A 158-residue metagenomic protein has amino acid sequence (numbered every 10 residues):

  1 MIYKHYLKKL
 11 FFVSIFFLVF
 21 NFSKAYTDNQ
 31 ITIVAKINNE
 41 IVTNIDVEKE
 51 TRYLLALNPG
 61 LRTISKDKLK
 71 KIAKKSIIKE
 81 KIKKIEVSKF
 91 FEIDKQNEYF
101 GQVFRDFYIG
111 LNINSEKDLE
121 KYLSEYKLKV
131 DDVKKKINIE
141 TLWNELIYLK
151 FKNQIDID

Functional and structural regions predicted by a protein language model:
M1-K75, K121, E125-L128: Short, low-structural-confidence N-terminal segments
I64-D158: Peptidyl-prolyl cis-trans isomerase
